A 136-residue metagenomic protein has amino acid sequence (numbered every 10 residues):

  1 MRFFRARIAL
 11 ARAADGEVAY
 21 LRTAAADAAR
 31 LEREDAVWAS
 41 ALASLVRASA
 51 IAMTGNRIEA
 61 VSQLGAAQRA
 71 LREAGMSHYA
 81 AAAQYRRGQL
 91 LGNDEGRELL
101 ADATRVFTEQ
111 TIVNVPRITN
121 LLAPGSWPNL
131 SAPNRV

Functional and structural regions predicted by a protein language model:
M1-V136: Helix-coil-helix junctions within alpha-helical repeat/solenoid scaffolds
